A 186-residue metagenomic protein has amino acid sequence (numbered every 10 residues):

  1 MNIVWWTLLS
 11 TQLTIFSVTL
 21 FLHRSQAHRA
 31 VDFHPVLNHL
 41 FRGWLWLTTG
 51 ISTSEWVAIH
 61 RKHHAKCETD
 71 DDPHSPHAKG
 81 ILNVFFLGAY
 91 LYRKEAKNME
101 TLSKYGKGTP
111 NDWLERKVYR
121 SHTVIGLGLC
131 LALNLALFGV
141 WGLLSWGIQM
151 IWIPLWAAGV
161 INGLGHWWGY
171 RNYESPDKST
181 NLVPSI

Functional and structural regions predicted by a protein language model:
M1-V160, L164: Non-catalytic, topology-defining segments of multipass membrane proteins
G106-D112, W168-I186: Active-site-proximal inter-transmembrane loops
